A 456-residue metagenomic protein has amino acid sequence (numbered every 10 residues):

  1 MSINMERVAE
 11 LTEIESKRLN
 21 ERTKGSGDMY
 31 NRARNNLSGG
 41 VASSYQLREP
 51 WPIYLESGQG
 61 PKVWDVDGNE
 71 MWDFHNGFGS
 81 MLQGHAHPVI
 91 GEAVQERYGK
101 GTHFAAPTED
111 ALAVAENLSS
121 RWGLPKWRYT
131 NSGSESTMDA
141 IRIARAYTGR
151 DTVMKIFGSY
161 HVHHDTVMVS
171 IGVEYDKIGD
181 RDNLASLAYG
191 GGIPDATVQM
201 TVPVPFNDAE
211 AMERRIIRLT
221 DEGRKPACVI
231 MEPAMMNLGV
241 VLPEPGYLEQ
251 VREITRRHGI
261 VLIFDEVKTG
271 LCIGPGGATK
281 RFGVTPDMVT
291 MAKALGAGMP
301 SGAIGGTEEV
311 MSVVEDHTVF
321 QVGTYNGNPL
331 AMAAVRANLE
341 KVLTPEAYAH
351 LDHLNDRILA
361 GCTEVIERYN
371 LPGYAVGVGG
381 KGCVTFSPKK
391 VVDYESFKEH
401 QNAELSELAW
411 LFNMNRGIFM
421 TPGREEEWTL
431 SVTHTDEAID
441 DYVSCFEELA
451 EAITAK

Functional and structural regions predicted by a protein language model:
S2-K456: Conserved N-terminal phosphate-binding loop of PLP-dependent enzymes in the Aspartate aminotransferase
